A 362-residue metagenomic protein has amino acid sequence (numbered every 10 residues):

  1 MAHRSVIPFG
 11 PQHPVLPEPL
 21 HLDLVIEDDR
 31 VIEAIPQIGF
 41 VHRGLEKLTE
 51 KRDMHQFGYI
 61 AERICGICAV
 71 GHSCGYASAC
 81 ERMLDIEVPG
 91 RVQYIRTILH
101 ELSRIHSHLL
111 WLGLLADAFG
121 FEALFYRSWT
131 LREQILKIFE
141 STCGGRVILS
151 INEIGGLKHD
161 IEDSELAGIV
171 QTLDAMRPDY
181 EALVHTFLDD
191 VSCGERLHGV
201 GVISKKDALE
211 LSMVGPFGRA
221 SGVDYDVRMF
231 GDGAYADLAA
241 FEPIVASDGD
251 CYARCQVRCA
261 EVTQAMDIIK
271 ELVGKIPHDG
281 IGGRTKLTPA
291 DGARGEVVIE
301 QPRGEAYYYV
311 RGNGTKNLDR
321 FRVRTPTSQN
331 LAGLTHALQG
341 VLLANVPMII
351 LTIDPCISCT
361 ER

Functional and structural regions predicted by a protein language model:
M1-R362: Active-site bordering "gate/hinge" segments that shape substrate access to catalytic or cofactor-binding pockets
